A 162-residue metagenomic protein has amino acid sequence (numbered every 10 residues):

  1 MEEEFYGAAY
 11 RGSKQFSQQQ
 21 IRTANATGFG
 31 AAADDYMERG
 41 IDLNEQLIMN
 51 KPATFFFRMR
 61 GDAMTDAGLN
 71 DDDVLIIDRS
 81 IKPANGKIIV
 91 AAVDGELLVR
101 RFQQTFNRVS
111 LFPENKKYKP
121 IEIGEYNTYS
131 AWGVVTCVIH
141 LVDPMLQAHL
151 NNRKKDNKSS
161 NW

Functional and structural regions predicted by a protein language model:
M1-T65, E96-L97, Y126, C137-W162: Short, positionally conserved secondary-structure boundary motifs
F55, N85-V99, Q103-V109: Short, compositionally biased
D72-D73, K87: Structural motif
I76-I77, V90: Hydrophobic beta-strand signal
V109-K116: Catalytic Cys-His active-site segments of thiol-dependent hydrolases/isopeptidases
Y118-E122: Flexible, small-/acidic-enriched active-site or ligand-binding loops
